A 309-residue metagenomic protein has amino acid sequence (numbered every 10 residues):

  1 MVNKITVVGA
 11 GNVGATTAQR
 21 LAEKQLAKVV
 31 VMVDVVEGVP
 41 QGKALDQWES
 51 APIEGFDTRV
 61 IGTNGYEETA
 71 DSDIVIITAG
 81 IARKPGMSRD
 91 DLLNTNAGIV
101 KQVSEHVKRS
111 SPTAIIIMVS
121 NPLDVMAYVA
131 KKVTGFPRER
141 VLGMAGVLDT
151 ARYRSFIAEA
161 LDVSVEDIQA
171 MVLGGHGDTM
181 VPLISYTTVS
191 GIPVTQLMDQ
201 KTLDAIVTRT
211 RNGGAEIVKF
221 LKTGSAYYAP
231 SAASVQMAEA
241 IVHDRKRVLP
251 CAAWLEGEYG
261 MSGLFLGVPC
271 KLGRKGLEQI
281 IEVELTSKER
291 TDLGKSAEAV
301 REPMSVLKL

Functional and structural regions predicted by a protein language model:
V2-I5: Extreme N-terminal starter segment of soluble prokaryotic enzymes
A10-G11: Glycine-rich Rossmann-fold phosphate-binding loop(s) that bind the pyrophosphate of adenine dinucleotide cofactors
G14-A15: N-terminal Rossmann-fold NAD(P) dinucleotide-binding loop
V33-S72, R301-L309: Conserved N-terminal Rossmann-fold NAD(P) cofactor-binding segment
I53-I115: Rossmann-like NAD(P)-binding element
S88-R154: Rossmann-like NAD(P)(H) cofactor-binding subdomain of soluble oxidoreductases
T134-E139, D149-L309: C-terminal substrate-binding/catalytic lobe of Rossmann-fold NAD(P)-dependent dehydrogenases
